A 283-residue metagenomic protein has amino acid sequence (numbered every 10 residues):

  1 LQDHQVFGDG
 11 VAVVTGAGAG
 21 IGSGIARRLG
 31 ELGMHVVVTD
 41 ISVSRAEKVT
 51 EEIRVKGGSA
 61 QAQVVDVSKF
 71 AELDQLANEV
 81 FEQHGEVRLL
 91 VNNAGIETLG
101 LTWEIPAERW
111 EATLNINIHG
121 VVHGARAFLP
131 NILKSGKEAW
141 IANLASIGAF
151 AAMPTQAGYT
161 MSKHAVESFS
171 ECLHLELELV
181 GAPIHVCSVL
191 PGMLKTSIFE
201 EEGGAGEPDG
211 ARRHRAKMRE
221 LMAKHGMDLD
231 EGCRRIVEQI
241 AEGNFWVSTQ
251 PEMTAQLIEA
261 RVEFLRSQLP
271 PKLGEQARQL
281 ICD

Functional and structural regions predicted by a protein language model:
V11, G18-G20: Conserved glycine-rich cofactor-binding loop
M34-K48: Conserved glycine-rich Rossmann-like NAD(P)H-binding loop of the short-chain dehydrogenase/reductase
V43-S44, V64-Q75, A107: The beta1-alpha1 cofactor-binding region of Rossmann-like NAD(H)/NADP(H)-dependent oxidoreductases
L101-T102, P106-E111: Substrate-binding pocket helix/loop in short-chain dehydrogenase/reductase
A125, S162: Active-site helix of classical SDR
S146: Residue(s) in the substrate-gating loop at a strand-loop-helix junction that position the organic substrate next
E178-Q250: SDR active-site lid
